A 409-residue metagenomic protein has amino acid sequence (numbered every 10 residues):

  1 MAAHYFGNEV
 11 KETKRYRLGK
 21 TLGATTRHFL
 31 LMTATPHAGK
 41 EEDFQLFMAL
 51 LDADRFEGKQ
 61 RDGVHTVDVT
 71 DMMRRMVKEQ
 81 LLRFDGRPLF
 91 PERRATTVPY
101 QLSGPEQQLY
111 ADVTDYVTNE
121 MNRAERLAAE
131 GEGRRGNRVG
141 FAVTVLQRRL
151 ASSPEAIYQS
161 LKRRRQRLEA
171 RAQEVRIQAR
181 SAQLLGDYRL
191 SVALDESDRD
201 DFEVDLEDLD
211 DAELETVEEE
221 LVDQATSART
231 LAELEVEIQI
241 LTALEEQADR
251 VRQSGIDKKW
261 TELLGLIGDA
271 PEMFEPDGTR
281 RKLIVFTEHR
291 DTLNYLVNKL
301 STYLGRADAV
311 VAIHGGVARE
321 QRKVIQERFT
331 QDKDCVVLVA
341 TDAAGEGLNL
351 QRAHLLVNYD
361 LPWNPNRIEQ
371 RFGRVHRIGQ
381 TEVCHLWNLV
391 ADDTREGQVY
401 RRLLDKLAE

Functional and structural regions predicted by a protein language model:
A2-G23, R319-Q326, R371: Substrate-gripping "pore-loop 1 plus following alpha2 helix"
G7-R27, L31-H37, E42-V192, T394-E409: Inter-lobe coupling linker of SF2 helicases/translocases
M32-P36, L50, T287-R290, T341-A343 (+1 more regions): A short beta-strand-to-loop transition that corresponds to the Sensor-1 phosphate-sensing loop of AAA+ P-loop ATPases
K40-E41, V339-A353, G373-Q380: SF2 helicase motor core recognition
D43-L46, L348-D360, H385-N388: A short beta-strand element within the Helicase C-terminal
P91-Q101, R148-R149, I157-C335: Conserved Helicase C-terminal RecA-like lobe
N366-F372, R377-E409: A conserved SF2-helicase RecA2
